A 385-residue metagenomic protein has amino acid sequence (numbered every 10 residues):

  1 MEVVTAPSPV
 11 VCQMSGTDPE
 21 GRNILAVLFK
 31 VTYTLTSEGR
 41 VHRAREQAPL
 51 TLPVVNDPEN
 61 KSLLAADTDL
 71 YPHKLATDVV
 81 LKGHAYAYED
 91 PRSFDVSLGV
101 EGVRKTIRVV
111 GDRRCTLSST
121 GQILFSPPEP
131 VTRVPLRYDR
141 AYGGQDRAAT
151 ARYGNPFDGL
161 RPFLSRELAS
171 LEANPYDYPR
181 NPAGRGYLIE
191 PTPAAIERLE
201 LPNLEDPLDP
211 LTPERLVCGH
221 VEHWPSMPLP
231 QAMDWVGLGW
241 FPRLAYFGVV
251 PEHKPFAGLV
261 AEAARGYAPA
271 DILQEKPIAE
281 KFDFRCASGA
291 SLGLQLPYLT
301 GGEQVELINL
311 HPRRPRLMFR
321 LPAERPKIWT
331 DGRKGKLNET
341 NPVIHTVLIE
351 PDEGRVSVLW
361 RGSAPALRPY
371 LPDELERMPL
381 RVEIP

Functional and structural regions predicted by a protein language model:
V3-P385: Extended intrinsically disordered or low-complexity segments
